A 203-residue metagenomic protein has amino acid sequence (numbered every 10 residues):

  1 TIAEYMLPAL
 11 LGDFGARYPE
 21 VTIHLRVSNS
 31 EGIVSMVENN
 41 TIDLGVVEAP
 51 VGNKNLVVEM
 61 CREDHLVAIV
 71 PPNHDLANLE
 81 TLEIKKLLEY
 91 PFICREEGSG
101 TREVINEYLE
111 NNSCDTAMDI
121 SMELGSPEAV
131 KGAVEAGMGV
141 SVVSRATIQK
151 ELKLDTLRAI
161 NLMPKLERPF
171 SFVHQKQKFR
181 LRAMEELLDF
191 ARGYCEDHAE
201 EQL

Functional and structural regions predicted by a protein language model:
T1-K54, D115, L124: Central regulatory/effector-binding core of bacterial HTH transcription factors
I2, M6, R158-E201: A late-sequence structural motif
M6, L10, T22, M36 (+10 more regions): Conserved functional loop/turn residues at catalytic and ligand-binding sites
E31-V34, I42, A49-N55, E103 (+3 more regions): A ligand-binding cleft/hinge motif common to bilobed small-molecule-binding domains
V37, A68-I69, F172: Intrinsically disordered, acidic Ser/Thr/Pro-rich N-terminal transactivation domains of bZIP transcription factors
N53-I93, E97, R182: Flexible hinge/capping segments at coil-to-helix
V57-V67, D119, I148, K153-L166: Short beta-strand->loop
F92-N112, L181-R182, H198-L203: Secondary-structure junction motif
